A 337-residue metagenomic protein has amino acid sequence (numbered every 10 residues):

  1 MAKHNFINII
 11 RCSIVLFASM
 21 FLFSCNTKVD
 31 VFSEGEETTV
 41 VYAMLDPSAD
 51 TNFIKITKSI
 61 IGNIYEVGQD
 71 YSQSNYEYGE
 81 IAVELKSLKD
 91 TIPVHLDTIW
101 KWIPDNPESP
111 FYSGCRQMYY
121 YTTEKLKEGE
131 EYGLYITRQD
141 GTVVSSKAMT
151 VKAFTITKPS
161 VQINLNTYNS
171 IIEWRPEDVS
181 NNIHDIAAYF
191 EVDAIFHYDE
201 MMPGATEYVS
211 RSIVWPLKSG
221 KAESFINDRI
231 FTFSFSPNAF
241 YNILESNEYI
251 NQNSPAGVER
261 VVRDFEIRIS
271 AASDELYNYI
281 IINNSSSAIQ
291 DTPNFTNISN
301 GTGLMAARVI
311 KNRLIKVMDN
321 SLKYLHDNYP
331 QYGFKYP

Functional and structural regions predicted by a protein language model:
A2-I14: Bacterial N-terminal signal peptides that target proteins for export
F21-S24: C-terminal motif of bacterial Sec signal peptides marking the signal peptidase cleavage site
N26-P337: A sequence/structural signal for flexible, mid-protein segments enriched in small/helix-disrupting residues
